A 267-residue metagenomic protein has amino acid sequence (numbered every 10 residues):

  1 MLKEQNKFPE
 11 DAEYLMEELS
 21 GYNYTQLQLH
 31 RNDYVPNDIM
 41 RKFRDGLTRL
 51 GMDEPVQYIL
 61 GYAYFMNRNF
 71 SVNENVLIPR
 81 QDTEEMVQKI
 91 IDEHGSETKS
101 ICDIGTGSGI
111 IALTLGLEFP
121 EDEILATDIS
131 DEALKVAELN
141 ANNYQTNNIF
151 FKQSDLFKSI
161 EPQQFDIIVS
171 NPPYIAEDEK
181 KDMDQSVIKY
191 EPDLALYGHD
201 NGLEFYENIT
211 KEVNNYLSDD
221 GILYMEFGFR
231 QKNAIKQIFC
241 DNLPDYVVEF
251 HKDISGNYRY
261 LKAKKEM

Functional and structural regions predicted by a protein language model:
M1-Y58: N-terminal auxiliary segments of SAM/dcSAM-dependent transferases
E10, S96-K99, N147, Q163: Structured loop/turn residues at beta-strand edges in well-structured enzyme cores
E17-E18, D92, L117, N215 (+1 more regions): Solvent-exposed polar/charged
L27, V35, L60, M183 (+2 more regions): Short clusters of hydrophobic/aromatic residues that line enzyme substrate/ligand-binding pockets
R31, G61, N73-E74, K152-Q153 (+1 more regions): A secondary-structure boundary/capping signal
I39, P79-D82, F205: An acidic site on a long C-lobe helix of protein kinase domains
R44-F119, I124-L139, K262: SAM-dependent Rossmann-like transferase core, predominantly class I methyltransferases with a strong bias toward
E121-E123, T127-K265: S-adenosylmethionine
